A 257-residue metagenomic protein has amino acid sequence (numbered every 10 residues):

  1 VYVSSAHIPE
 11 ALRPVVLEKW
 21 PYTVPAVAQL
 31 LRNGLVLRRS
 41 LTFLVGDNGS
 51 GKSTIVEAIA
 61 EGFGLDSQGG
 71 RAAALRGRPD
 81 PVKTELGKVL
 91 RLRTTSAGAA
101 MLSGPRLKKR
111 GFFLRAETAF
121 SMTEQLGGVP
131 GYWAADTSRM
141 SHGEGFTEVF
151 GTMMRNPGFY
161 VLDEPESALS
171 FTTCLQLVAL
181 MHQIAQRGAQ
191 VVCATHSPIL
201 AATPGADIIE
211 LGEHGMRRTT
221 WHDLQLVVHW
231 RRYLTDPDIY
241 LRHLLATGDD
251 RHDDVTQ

Functional and structural regions predicted by a protein language model:
V1-R32: N-terminal pre-Walker A segment at the start of P-loop NTPase domains
Q29-R39, M153-R155, Q183: Phosphate-binding P-loop
S40-A74: Phosphate-binding glycine-rich loops of NTP-binding sites
L65-A99: Flexible phosphate/Mg2+-sensing switch loops adjacent to catalytic phosphate-binding sites
R110, N156-F159, A185-V192: Loop/turn-to-beta-strand initiation segments
M140-E164, T172-I184: GG-anchored amphipathic helix commonly corresponding to the ABC/SMC/Rad50 NBD signature/C-loop
T172-Q190, S197-Q257: C-terminal lobe/lid and adjacent interdomain/linker elements of RecA-like ASCE P-loop ATPase modules
